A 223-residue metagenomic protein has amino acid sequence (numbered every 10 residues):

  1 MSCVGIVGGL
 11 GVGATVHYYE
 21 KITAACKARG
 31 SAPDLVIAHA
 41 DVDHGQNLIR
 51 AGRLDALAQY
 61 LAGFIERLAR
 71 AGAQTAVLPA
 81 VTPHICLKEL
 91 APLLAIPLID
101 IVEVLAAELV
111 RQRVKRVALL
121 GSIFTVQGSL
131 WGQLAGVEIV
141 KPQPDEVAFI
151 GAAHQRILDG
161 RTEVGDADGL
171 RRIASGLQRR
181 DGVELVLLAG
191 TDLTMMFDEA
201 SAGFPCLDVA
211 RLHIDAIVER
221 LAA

Functional and structural regions predicted by a protein language model:
M1-A223: Non-catalytic structural scaffold of enzyme domains
